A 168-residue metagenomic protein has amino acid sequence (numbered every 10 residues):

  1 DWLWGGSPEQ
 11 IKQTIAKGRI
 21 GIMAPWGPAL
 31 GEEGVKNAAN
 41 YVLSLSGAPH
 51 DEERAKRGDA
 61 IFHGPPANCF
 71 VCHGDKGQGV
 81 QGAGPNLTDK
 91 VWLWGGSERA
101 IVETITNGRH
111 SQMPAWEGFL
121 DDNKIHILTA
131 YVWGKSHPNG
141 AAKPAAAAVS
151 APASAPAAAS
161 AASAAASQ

Functional and structural regions predicted by a protein language model:
D1-G47, V80-N139, Q168: Extracytoplasmic electron-transfer domains, predominantly the class I c-type cytochrome c fold
G31, R54, G74, E117 (+2 more regions): Sparse recognition of residues in long alpha-helices and their boundaries
G31-E33, A60-V71, K90-S97, D121 (+1 more regions): Hydrophobic transmembrane alpha-helix bundles
N40-H63, K143-P144, A148-Q168: Electrostatic cytochrome c docking/interface patches
H50-K76, V102, N107: Sequence/structural segment immediately N-terminal to covalent heme-attachment motifs in c-type and related
